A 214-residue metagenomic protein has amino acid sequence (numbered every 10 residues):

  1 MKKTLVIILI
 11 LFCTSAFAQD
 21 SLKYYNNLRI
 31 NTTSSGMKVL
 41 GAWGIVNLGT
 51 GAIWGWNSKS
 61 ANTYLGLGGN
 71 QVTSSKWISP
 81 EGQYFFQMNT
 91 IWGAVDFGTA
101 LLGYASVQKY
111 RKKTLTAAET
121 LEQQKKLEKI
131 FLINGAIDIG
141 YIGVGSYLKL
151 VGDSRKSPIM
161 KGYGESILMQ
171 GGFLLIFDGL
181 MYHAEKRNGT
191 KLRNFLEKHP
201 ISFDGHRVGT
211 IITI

Functional and structural regions predicted by a protein language model:
K3-F12, F17-V39, Y104-N134, I139 (+2 more regions): Replace "edges of transmembrane helices
R29-K59: Cationic, glycine-rich low-complexity segments
I30-K38, S75-D96, K125-L132: Transmembrane alpha-helix entry/boundary detector in multi-pass membrane proteins
G44-W54, N89, G93-G103, Y141-G145 (+1 more regions): Helical transmembrane-bundle signal
A52-G66, Y104-K109, V151-G152: Short regulatory "switch" loops immediately downstream of catalytic or recognition motifs within protein catalytic
W54-F85: Surface-exposed strand-loop-strand hairpins of Gram-negative outer-membrane beta-barrel proteins
G66-K76, L101, A105-K112: Cytoplasmic juxtamembrane interface segments
